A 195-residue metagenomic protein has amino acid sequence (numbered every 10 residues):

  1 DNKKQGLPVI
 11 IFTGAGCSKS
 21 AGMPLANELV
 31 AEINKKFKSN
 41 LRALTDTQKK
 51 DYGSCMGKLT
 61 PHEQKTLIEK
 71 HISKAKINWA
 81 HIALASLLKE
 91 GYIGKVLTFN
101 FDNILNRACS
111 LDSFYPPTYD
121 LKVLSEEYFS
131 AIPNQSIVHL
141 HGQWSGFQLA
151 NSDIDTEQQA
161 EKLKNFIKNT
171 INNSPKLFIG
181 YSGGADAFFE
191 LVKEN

Functional and structural regions predicted by a protein language model:
D1-P175, Y181-N195: Conserved catalytic-core helix/loop/strand module for nucleotide-ribose chemistry
